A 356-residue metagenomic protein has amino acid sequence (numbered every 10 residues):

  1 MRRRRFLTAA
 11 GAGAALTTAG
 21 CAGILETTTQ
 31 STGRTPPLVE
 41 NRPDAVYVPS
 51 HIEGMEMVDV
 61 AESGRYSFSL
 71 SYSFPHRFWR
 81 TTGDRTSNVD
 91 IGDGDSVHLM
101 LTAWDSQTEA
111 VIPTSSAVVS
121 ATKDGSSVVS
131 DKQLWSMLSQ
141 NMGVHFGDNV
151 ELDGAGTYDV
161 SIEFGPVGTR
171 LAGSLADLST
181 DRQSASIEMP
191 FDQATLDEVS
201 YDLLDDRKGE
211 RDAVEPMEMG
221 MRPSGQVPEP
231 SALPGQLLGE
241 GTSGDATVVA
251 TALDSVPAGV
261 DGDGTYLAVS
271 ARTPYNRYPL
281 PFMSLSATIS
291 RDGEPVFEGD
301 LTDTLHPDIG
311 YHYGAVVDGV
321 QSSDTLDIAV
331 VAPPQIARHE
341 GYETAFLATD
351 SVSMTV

Functional and structural regions predicted by a protein language model:
M1-R80, S87-S174, S186-M189, E240 (+2 more regions): Hydrophobic alpha-helical segments
G173-S255, G259-D261: Acidic, serine/threonine- and glycine-rich low-complexity intrinsically disordered segments that serve as flexible
